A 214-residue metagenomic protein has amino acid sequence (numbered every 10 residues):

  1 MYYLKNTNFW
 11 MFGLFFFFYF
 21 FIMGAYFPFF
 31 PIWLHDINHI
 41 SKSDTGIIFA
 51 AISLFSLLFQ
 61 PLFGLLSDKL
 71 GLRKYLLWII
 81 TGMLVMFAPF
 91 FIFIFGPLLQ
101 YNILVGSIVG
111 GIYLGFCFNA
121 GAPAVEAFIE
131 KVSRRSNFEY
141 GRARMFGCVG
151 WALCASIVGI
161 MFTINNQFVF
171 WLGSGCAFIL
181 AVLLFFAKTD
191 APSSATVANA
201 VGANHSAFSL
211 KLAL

Functional and structural regions predicted by a protein language model:
M1-T7, A187-L214: Juxtamembrane intracellular "pre-TM" segments in multi-pass secondary transporters
Y2-S53, L57, L210-L214: Helix-loop boundary and gating motifs at the non-cytosolic
F17, F87, L99-A124, F128: Hydrophobic core of transmembrane alpha-helices in multi-pass small-molecule transporters, especially MFS/SLC-type
S53-P61, W151-A152, S156: Residue-level signature of mid-helix packing/kink "hotspots" within the transmembrane helices of 12-pass Major
L58-L72, M161-T163: Helix-to-loop junctions at the C-terminal end of transmembrane segments in multipass secondary transporters
D68-G82: Cytoplasmic membrane-interface "Motif A"-like loop-to-helix N-cap segments of 12-TM Major Facilitator Superfamily
T81-Y101: C-terminal ends and interior cores of transmembrane alpha-helices in multi-pass membrane transporters/permeases
V169-F186: Symmetry-related core transmembrane helices of the 12-TM Major Facilitator Superfamily/SLC fold
